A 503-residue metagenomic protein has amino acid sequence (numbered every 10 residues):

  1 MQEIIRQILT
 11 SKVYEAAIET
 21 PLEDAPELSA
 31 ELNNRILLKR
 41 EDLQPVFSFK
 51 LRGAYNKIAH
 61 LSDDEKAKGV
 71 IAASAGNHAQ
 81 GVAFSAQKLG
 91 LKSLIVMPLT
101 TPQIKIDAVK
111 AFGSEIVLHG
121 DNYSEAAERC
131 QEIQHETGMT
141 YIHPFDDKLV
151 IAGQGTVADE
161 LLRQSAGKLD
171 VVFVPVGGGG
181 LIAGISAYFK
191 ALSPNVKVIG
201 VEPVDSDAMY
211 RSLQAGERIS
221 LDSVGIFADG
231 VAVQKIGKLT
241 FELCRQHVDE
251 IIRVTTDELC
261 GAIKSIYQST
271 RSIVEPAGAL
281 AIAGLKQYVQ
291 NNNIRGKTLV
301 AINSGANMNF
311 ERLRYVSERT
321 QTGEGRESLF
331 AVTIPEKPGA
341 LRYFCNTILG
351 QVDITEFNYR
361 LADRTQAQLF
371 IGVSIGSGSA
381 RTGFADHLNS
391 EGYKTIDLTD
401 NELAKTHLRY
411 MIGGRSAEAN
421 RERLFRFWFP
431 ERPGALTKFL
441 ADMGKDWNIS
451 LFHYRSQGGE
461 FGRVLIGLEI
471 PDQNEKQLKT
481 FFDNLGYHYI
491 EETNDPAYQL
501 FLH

Functional and structural regions predicted by a protein language model:
M1-A435, D442-H503: PLP-dependent amino-acid enzyme catalytic core
